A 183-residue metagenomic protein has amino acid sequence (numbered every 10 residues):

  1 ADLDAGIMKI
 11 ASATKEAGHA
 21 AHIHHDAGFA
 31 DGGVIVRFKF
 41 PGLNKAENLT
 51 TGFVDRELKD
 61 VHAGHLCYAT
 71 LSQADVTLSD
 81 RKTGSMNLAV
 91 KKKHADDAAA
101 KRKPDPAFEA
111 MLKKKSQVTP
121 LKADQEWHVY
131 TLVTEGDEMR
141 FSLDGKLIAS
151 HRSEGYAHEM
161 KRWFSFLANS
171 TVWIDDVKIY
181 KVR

Functional and structural regions predicted by a protein language model:
A1-L3, C67-T70, L132: Short, exposed beta-strand/loop patches in secreted or surface proteins that constitute
I7, D31, D175-D176: Extracellular/lumenal ectodomain signal focusing on beta-strand-rich modules and carbohydrate-recognition contexts
I10-A99: Secretory/extracellular carbohydrate-interaction modules and structurally similar beta-sandwich "look-alikes"
A20-A27, K115-K122, W163-F164: Beta-strand-rich interaction surfaces with strong enrichment in secreted/lumenal proteins
V36, E126-F141: Short tryptophan-centered beta-strand motifs in secreted/extracellular beta-sheet-rich domains of glycan-recognition
G84-V129: Short, aromatic/His-centered strand-loop micro-motif at the edge of beta-sheets
S142-I148: Short strand-turn-strand beta-turns centered on an Asx-Gly dipeptide
H151-I179: Flexible glycan-contacting loops in extracellular carbohydrate-active proteins
